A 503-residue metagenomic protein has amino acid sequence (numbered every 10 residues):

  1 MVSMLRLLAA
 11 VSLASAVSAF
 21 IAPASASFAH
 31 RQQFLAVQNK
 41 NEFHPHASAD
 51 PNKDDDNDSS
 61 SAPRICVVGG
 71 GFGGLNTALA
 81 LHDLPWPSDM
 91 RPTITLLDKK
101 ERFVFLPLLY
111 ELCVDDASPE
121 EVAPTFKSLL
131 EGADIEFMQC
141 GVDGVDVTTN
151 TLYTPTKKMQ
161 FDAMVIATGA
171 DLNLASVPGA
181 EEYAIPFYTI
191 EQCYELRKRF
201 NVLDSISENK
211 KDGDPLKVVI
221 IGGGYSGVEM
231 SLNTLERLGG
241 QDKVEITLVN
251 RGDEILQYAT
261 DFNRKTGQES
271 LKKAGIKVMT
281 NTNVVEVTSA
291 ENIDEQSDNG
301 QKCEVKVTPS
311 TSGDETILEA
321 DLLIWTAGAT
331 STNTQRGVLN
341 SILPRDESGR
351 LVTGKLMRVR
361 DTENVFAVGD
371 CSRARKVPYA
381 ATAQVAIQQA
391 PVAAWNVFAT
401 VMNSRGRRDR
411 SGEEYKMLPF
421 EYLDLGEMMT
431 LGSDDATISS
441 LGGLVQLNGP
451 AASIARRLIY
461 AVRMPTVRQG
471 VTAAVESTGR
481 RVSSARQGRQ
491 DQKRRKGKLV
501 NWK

Functional and structural regions predicted by a protein language model:
M1-A29: N-terminal chloroplast transit peptides
Q32-I94, D98-E101, E120-K127, M138-C140 (+6 more regions): N-terminal plastid-targeting presequences
H44, D50-A62, D134-K217, S312-G313 (+1 more regions): FAD-binding core/adjacent interface of flavoenzyme oxidoreductases
D55-E136, V219, V228-D261, I454: Beta1-alpha1 glycine-rich phosphate/pyrophosphate-binding loop at the start of Rossmann-like nucleotide-binding domains
T93, A133-G144, E236-K355, D361 (+1 more regions): A Rossmann-like FAD-binding core segment of flavoenzymes
E182-E208, T316-Q388, W395: FAD-site-proximal beta/loop scaffold in flavoenzymes
I185-F187, E191-A274, V278-T280: Predominantly flavin-linked oxidoreductase catalytic cores and closely associated redox partners
W395-K503: C-terminal, flexible cofactor-proximal segment of oxidoreductases
